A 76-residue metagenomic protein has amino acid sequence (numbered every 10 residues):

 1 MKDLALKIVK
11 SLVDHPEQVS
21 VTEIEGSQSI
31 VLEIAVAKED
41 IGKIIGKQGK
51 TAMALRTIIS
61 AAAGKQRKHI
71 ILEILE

Functional and structural regions predicted by a protein language model:
M1-K43, T51-E76: RNA-contacting regions in translation and RNA-metabolism proteins, encompassing KH/S1 modules where present
